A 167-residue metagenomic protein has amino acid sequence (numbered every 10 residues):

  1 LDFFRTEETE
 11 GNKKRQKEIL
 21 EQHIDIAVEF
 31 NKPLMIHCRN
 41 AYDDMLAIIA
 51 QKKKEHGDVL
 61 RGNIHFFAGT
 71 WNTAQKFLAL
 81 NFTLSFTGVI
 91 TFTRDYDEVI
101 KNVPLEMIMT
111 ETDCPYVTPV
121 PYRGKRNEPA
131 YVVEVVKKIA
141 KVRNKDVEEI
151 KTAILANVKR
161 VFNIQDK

Functional and structural regions predicted by a protein language model:
L1-L80, E98-V103, Y122-N127, N144-V147 (+1 more regions): Divalent metal-binding pocket/active-site signature
I26, Y131-K167: Mid-to-C-terminal alpha-helical segments outside catalytic/metal-binding sites
M35-I36, N63-I64, F86-T87, M109-T112: Active-site neighborhood of phospho(di)ester-bond hydrolases with catalytic His/Asp-centered motifs
D44, R94, V117-T118: Generic structural signal for helix capping and beta-alpha/helix-loop junctions
A68, G88-F92, C114-Y116: Short, acidic/turn-prone active-site loops that include or flank metal/cofactor- and phosphate-binding residues
T83-D97: Active-site glycine- and acidic-residue-rich loops that bind and position anionic ligands or nucleotide-like cofactors
D97-E98, K137: Active-site phosphate/pyrophosphate- and oxyanion-stabilizing loops and adjacent acidic/basic residues in soluble
E106-E128: Short acidic/histidine-rich active-site segments
